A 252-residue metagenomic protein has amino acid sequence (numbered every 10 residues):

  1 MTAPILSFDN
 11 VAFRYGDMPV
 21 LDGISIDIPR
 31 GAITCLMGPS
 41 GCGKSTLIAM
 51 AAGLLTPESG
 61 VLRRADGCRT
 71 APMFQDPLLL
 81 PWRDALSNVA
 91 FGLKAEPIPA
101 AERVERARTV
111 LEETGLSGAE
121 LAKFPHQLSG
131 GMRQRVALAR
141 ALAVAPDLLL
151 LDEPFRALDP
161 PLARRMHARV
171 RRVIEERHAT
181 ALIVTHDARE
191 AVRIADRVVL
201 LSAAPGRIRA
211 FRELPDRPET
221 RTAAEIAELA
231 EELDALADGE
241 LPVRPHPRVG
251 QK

Functional and structural regions predicted by a protein language model:
M37-P39: The feature captures the beta-strand-to-loop junction immediately N-terminal to the Walker
A52: Helix-to-loop junction immediately C-terminal to a conserved catalytic motif
E102-A119, R172: Conserved ABC ATPase "signature" region
F124-L128, M132: Conserved ABC ATPase signature
L138: Hydrophobic anchor residue at the start of the ABC signature
A145: Conserved catalytic motifs of ABC-family nucleotide-binding domains
L149-E153: Catalytic Walker B motif of ABC-type/P-loop ATPase nucleotide-binding domains
